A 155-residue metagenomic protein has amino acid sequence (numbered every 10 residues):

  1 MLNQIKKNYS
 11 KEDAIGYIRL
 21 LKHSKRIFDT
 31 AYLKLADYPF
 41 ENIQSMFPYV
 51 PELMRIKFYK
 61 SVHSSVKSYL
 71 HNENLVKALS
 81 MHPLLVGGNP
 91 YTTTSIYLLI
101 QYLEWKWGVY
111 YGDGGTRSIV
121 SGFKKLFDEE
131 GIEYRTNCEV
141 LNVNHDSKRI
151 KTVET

Functional and structural regions predicted by a protein language model:
M1-T92: Rossmann-like flavin
K57, L98-I150, E154: Helical element adjacent to the flavin cofactor pocket in flavoenzyme catalytic cores
S95: Glycine-rich active-site loops that engage anionic ligands at enzyme catalytic sites
